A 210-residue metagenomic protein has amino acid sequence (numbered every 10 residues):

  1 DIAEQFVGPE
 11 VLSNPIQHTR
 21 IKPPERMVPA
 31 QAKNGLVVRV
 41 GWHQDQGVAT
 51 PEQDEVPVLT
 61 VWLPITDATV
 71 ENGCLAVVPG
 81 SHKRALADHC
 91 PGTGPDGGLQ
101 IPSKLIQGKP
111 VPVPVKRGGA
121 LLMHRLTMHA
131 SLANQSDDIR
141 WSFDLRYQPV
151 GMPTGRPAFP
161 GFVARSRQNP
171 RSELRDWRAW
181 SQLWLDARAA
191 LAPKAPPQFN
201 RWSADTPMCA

Functional and structural regions predicted by a protein language model:
D1-R117, A130-I139, L145-F159: Non-heme Fe(II) oxygenase catalytic core, chiefly the N-lobe of the double-stranded beta-helix
P91, A120-L122, L126-A210: Non-heme Fe(II)/2-oxoglutarate
